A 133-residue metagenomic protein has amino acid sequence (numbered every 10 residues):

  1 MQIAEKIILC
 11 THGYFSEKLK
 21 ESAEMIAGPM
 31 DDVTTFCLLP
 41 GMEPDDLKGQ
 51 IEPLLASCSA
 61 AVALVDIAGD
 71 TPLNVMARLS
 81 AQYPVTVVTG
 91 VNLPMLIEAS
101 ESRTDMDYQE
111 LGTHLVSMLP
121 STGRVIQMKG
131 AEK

Functional and structural regions predicted by a protein language model:
M1-L64, A68-K133: N-terminal loops that bind phosphate or other acidic moieties and the adjacent beta-alpha structural core
